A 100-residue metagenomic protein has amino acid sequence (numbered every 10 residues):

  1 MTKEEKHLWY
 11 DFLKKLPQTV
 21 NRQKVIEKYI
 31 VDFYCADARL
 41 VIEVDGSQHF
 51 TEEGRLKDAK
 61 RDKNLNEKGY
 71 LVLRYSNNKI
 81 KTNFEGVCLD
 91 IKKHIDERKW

Functional and structural regions predicted by a protein language model:
M1-W100: Nucleic-acid endo/exonuclease domains
